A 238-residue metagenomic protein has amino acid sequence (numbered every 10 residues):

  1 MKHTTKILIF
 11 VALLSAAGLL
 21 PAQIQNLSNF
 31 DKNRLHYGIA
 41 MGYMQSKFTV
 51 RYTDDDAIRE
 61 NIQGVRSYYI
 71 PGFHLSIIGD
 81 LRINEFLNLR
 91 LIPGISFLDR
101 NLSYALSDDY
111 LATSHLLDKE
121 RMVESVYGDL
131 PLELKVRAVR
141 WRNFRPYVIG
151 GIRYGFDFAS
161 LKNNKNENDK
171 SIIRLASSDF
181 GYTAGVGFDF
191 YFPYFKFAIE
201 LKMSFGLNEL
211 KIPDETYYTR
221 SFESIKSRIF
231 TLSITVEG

Functional and structural regions predicted by a protein language model:
M1-I9: Bacterial N-terminal signal peptides that target proteins for export
A17-L19: N-terminal signal peptide c-region/cleavage motif recognized by signal peptidases
A22-G72, E237: Short glycine/proline- and aromatic-enriched beta-strand/turn motifs that initiate or cap beta-hairpins
D31-L35, Y43-T49, I78-L161, S233: Gram-negative (and chloroplast) outer-membrane scaffold detector with strong preference for beta-barrel transmembrane
D31-N33, Y69, I83, Y191-P193 (+1 more regions): Solvent-exposed loop and beta-edge segments used for protein-protein assembly and interaction
K47-I70, L98-V126, G155-D179, E209-I229: Extracellular/periplasm-exposed beta-strand and loop segments of Gram-negative cell-envelope proteins, dominated by
S177-Y182, G187-G238: Predominantly the C-terminal beta-signal and adjacent terminal strand-loop region of outer-membrane beta-barrel
